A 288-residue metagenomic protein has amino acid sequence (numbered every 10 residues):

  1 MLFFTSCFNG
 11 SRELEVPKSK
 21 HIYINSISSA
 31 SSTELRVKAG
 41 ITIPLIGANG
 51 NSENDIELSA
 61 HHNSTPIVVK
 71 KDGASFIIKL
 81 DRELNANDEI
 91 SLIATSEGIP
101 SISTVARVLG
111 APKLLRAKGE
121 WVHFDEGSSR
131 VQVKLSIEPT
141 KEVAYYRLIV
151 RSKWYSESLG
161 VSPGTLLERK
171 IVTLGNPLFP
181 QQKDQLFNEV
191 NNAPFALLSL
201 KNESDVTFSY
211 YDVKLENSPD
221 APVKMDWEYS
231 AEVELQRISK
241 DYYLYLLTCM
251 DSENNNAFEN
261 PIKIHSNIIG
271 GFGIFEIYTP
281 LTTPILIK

Functional and structural regions predicted by a protein language model:
M1-S6: Sec-dependent bacterial lipoprotein signal peptides
C7-K288: A sequence/structural signal for flexible, mid-protein segments enriched in small/helix-disrupting residues
